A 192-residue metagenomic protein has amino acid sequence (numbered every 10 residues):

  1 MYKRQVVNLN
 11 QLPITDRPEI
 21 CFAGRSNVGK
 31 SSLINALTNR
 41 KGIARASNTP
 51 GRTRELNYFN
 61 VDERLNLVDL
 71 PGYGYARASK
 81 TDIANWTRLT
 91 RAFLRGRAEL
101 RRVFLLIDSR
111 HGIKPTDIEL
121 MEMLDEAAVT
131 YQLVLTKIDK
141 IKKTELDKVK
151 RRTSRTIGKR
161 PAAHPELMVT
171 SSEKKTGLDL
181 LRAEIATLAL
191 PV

Functional and structural regions predicted by a protein language model:
K3-L9, K140-V192: Canonical P-loop GTPase G-domain recognition
K3-R77, L190-V192: Conserved G1/Walker A P-loop phosphate-binding module
Q11-T15, T49-N57, P71-R101, S109-M123: Switch II of P-loop NTPase G domains
T15, V28, T81-R88, G112-P115 (+4 more regions): Charged, alpha-helix-enriched surfaces in structured cytosolic catalytic cores of large nucleotide-utilizing machines
E19, N39-R40, I83-W86, L120-L124 (+2 more regions): Glycine-rich, phosphate-binding/catalytic loops in enzymes
R52, L65, G72-Y75, R110-I113 (+2 more regions): Conserved nucleotide-binding/hydrolysis micro-motifs of P-loop NTPases
F59, T136, L181: Residue-level signal for inorganic ion chemistry
R88-P165: Conserved C-terminal guanine-recognition region of P-loop GTPase G domains, centered on the G4
